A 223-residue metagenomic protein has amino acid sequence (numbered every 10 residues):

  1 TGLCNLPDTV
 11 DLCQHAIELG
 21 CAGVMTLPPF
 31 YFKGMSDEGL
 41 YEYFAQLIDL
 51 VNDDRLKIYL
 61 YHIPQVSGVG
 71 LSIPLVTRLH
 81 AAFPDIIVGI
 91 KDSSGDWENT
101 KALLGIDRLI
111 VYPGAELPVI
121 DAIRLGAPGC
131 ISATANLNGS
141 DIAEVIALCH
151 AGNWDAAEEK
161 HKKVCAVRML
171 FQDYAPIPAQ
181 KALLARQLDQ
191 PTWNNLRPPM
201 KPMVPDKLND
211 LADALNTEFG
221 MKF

Functional and structural regions predicted by a protein language model:
T1-G68, I87: Active-site beta->alpha loop and helix N-cap motifs at the rims of alpha/beta catalytic domains
T9, S36-L40, G68-S72, I131 (+3 more regions): Alpha-helix N-cap/helix-start motif
H15-G23, T77-A82, Q187: Short, electropositive alpha-helical surface patch
A16, L47, I90, A122 (+3 more regions): Conserved, mostly hydrophobic/aromatic
L50-D54, I63-Q172: Catalytic alpha/beta core domains of metabolic enzymes, predominantly
A127, N138-F223: C-terminal alpha-helical cap/extension of soluble enzyme domains
